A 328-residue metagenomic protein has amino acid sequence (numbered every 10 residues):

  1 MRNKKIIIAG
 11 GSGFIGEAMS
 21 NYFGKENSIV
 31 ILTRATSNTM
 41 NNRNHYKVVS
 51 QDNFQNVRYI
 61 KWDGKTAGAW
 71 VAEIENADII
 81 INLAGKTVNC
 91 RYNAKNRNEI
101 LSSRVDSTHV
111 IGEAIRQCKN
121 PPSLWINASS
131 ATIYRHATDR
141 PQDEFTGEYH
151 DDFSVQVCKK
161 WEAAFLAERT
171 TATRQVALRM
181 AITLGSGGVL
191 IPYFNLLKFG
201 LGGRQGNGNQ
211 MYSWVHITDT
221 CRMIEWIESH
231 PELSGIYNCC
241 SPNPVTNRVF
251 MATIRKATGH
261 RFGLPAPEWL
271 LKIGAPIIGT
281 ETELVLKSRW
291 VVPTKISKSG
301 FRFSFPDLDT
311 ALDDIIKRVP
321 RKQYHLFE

Functional and structural regions predicted by a protein language model:
K5-G24: N-terminal Rossmann NAD(P)H-binding glycine-rich loop of SDR-like oxidoreductase domains
Q51-S107: NAD(P)H-binding glycine-rich loop region in Rossmannoid oxidoreductase-like domains and their noncatalytic homologs
H109-D151: Conserved Rossmann-fold NAD(P)-dependent oxidoreductase catalytic core, especially the SDR/UDP-sugar
S130, A163-S186: Conserved beta-loop-beta element that borders a ligand/cofactor-binding pocket
Y149-D152, R179-G187, N207-I217: Glycine-rich "substrate-gating" loop/helix at the edge of Rossmann-like oxidoreductase active sites
F194-G202, Q210-P244: Alpha-helical substrate-binding/gating segment
I227-I278, D313, V319-E328: Mid/C-terminal beta-alpha module of Rossmann-like enzyme folds, strongest in SDR-family dehydrogenases/epimerases
E283-E328: C-terminal amphipathic/interface module of NAD(P)-dependent oxidoreductases and related NAD-binding regulators
